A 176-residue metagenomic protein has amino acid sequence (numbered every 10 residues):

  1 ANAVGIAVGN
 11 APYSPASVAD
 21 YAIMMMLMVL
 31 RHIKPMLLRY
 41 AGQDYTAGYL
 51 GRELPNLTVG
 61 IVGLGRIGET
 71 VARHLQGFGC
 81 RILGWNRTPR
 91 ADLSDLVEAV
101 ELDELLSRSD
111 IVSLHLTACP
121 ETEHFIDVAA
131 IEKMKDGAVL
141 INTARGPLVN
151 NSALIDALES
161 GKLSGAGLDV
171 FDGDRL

Functional and structural regions predicted by a protein language model:
A1-V8, S14, S107, D127-A129: An N-terminal-biased, well-structured beta-alpha scaffold segment characteristic of Rossmann-like dinucleotide-binding
G9, L83, P147: Conserved beta-strand positions in the Rossmann-like core of class I SAM-dependent methyltransferases
N10-T58, T70-G77: Phosphate-binding beta-alpha-beta segment of Rossmann-like dinucleotide-binding domains, i.e., the NAD(P)
S17, R81-L83, A91: Structural/interface elements that position substrates and couple domains in central-metabolism enzymes
L64-G65: Glycine-rich Rossmann-fold phosphate-binding loop(s) that bind the pyrophosphate of adenine dinucleotide cofactors
R87-L176: Rossmann-like adenosine-cofactor binding region
